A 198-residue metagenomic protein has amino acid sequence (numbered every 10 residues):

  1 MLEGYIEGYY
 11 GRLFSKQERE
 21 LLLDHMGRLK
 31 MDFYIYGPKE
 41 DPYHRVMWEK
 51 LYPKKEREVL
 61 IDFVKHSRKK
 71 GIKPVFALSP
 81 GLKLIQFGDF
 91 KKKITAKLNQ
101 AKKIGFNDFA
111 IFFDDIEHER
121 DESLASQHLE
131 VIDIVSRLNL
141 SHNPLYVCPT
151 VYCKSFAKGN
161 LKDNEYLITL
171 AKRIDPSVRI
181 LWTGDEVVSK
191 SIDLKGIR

Functional and structural regions predicted by a protein language model:
M1-F90, I94, K103-N107, L140: Feature activates predominantly on carbohydrate-active enzymes
I6-Y9, H118-R198: Catalytic-core regions of glycoside hydrolase
L22, E56-F63, K93-Q100, Q127-V135 (+1 more regions): A general structural detector for well-ordered alpha-helical segments in enzyme core domains, enriched
M26, A101, I111, V135 (+1 more regions): Conserved, mostly hydrophobic/aromatic
K39, D114, D185: Flexible loop residues that form catalytic and substrate-binding hotspots at small-molecule/glycan-binding clefts
F76-S79, I85, K102-E119, Q127 (+2 more regions): Conserved alpha/beta enzyme-core scaffolds, especially Rossmann-like or related mixed alpha/beta domains that build
